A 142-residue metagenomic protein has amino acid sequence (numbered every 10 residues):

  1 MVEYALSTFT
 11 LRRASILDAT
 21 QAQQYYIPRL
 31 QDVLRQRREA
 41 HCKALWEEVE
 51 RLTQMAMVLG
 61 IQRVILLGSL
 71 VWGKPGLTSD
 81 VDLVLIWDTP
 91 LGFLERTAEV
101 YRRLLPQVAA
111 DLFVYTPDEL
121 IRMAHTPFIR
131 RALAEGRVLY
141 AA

Functional and structural regions predicted by a protein language model:
V2-R63, W72-L77, D88-A142: Catalytic core of pol beta-like nucleotidyltransferases
D82-L85: Short beta-strand->loop micro-motif that forms the acidic, two-metal-ion catalytic signature in nucleotide-processing
